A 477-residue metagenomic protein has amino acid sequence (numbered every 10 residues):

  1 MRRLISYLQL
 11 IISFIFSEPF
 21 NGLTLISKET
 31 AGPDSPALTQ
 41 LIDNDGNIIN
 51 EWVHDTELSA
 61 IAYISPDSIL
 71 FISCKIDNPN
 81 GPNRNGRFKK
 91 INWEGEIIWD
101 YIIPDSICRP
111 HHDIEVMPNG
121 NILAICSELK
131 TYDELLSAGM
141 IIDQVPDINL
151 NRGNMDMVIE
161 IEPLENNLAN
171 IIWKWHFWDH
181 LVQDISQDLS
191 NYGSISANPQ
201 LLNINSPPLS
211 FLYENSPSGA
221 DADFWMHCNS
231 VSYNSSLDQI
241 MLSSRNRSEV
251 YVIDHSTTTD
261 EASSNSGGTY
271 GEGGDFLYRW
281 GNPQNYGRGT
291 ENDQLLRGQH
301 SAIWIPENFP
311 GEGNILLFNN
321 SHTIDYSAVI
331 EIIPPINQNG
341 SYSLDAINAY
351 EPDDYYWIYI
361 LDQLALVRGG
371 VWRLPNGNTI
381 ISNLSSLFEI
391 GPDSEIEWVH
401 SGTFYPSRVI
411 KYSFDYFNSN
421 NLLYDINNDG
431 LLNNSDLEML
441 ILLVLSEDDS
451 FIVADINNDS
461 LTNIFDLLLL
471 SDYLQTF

Functional and structural regions predicted by a protein language model:
R2-S13: Sec-dependent signal peptide recognition, specifically the positively charged N-region followed immediately by
F14-F16, D415-N427, F451, F477: Low-complexity, Pro/Thr/Ser/Gly/Ala-rich linker/spacer regions in secreted, extracellular modular proteins
F16-N421: Histidine-/acidic-rich catalytic cores in large beta-rich domains
N44-N47, G86, D425, D429 (+2 more regions): Bimodal feature
V231, A302, L387, I426 (+3 more regions): Residue-level detector of buried hydrophobic side-chain packing in well-ordered secondary-structure elements
E312, F451-V453: Short secondary-structure junction motifs
I426-S450, D459-F477: Alpha-helical segments with a strong preference for the paired helices of cellulosomal dockerin domains
